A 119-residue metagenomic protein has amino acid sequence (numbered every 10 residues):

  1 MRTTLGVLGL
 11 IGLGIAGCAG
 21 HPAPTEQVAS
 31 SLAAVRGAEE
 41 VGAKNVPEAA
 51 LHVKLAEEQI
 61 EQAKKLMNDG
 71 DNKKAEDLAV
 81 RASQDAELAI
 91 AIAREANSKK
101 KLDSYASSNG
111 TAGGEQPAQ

Functional and structural regions predicted by a protein language model:
M1-T4: Positively charged n-region of N-terminal signal peptides that target proteins for export
G6, G14, C18-Q119: Long, charged/polar, soluble alpha-helical segments
